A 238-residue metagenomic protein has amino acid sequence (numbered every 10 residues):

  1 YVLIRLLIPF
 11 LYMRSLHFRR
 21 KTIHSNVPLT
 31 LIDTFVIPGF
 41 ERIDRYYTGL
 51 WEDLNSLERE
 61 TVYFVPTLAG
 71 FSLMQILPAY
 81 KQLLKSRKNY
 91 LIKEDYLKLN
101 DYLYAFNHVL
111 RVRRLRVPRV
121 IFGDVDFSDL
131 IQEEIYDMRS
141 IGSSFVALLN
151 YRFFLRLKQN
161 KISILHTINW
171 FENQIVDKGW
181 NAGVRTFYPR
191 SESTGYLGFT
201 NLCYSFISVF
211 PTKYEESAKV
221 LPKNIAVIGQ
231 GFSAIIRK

Functional and structural regions predicted by a protein language model:
Y1-K238: Catalytic-core helical/loop segments in enzymes performing group transfer/polymerization on anionic/lipid-linked
